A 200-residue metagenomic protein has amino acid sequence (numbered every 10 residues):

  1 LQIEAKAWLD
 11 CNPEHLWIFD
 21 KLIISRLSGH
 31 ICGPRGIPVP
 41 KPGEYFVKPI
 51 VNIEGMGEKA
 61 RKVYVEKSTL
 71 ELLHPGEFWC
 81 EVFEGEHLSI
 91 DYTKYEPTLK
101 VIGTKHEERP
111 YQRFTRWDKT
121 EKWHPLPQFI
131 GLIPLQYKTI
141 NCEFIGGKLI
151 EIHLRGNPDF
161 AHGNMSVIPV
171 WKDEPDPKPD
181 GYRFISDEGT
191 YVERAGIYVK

Functional and structural regions predicted by a protein language model:
Q2-F129: Active-site nucleotide/adenylate-binding loops and adjacent lid/helix of ATP-dependent enzymes
M56, E108-K200: ATP-dependent carboxylate activation and anion-phosphoryl transfer catalytic cores that bind Mg-ATP to form
